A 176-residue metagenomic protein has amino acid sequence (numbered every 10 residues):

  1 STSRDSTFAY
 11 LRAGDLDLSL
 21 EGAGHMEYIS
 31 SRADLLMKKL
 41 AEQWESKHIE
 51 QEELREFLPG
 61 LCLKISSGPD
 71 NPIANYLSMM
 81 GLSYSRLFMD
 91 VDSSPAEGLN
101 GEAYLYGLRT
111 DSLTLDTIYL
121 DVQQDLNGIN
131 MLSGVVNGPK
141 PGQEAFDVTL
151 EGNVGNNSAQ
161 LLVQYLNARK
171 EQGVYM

Functional and structural regions predicted by a protein language model:
S1-M176: Interface amphipathic segments
